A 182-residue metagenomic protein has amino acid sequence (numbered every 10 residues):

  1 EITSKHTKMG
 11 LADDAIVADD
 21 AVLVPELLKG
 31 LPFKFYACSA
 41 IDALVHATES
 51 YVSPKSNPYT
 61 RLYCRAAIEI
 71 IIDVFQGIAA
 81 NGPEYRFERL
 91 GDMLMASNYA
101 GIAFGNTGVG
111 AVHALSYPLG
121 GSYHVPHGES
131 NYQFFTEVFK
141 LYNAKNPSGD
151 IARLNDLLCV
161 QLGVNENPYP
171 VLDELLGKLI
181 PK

Functional and structural regions predicted by a protein language model:
I2-T107: Carboxylate- and glycine-rich phosphate/diphosphate-binding segment that chelates Mg2+/Mn2+
A18, P25, P32, P118 (+2 more regions): Proline-rich low-complexity regions
H46, Y51, A67-F75, Y117-H124 (+1 more regions): Short amphipathic alpha-helical patches
L62-A66, I70, D92-M95, A114-Y117 (+3 more regions): Amphipathic alpha-helical interaction segments
C64, R86, G108, V112 (+3 more regions): Hydrophobic alpha-helical segments and helix-packing faces
Y85-E88, P118, N155-C159: Short alpha-helical linear motifs
N98-N131: Glycine-rich phosphate/pyrophosphate-binding beta-alpha loops
S122-K182: Gly/Pro-rich interdomain helix-loop hinge
